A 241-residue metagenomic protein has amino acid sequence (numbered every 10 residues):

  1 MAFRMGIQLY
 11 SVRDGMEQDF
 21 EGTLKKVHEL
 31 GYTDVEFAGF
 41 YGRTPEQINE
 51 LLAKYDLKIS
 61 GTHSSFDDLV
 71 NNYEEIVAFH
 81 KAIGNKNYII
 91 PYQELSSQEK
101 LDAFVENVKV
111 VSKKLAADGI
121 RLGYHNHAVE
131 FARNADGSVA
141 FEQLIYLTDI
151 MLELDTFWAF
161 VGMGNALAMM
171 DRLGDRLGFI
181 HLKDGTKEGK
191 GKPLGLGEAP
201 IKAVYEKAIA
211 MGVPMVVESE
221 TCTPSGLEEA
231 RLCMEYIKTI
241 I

Functional and structural regions predicted by a protein language model:
M1-L30, Y41, E46, A53 (+5 more regions): Histidine-acidic metal/acid-base catalytic patches
G6-Y10, E36-A38, S60-H63, I89-P91 (+4 more regions): A cross-family glycoside hydrolase active-site/sugar-binding cleft signature
Q18, T33-K114, D118-R121, P214 (+1 more regions): Structural motif corresponding to the early beta-alpha repeats
Q93-E99, H127-A132, E188-K192: Surface-exposed cleft-lining segments at the edges of enzyme active sites
A128-F131, F157-V161: Short, catalytically relevant binding-site loops at active-site mouths
